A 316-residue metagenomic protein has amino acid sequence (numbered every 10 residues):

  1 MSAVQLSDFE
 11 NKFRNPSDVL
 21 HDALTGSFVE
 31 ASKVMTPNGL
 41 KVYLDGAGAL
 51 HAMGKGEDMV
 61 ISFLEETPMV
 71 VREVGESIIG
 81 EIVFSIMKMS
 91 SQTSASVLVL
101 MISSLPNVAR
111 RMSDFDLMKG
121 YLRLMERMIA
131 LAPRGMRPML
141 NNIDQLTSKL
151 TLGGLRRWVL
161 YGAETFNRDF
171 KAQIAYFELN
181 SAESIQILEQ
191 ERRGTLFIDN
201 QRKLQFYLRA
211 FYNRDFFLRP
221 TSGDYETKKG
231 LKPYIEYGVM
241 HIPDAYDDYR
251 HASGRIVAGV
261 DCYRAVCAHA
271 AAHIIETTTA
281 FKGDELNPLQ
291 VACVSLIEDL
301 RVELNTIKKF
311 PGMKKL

Functional and structural regions predicted by a protein language model:
M1-L316: Basic/hydrophobic alpha-helical interface regions
